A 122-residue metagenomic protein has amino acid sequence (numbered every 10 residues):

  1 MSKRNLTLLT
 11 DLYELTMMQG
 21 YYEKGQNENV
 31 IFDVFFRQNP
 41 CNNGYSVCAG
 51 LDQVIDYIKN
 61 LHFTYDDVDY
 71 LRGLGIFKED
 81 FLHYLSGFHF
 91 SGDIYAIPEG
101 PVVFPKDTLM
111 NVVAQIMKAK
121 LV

Functional and structural regions predicted by a protein language model:
M1-V122: Ordered alpha/beta subdomains of enzyme catalytic regions
